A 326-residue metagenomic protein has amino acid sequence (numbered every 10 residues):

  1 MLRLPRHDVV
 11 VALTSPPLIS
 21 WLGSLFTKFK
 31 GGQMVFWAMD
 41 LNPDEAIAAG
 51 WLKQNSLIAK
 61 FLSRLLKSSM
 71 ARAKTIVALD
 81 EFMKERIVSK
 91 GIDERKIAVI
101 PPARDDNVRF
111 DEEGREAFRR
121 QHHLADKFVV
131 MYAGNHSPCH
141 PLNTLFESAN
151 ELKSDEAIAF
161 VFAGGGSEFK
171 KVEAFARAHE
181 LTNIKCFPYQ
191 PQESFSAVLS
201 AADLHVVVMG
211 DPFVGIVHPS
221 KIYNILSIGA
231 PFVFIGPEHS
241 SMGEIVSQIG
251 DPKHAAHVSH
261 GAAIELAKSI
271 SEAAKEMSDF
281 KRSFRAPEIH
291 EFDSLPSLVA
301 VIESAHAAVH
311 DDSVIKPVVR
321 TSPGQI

Functional and structural regions predicted by a protein language model:
H7-L41: An aromatic- and histidine-rich active-site surface loop
L18-W21, L25-F29, S56-A78: Membrane-proximal helix-turn-helix segments that form the acceptor-binding/catalytic region of lipid-linked
F82, I100-A103: Carbohydrate-associated surface elements
F110-H123: A short helix/loop element that forms part of the nucleotide-sugar donor recognition site in Leloir-type
L124-H140, F146-A149, V161: Conserved donor-binding/catalytic core segment of Leloir-type glycosyltransferases
H140, P188-V198, H205-L226, F232-E244: Nucleotide-sugar-dependent
V161-G164, K170-S196, G250: Nucleotide-activated donor-binding/catalytic signature segment of Leloir-type glycosyltransferases, i.e., the conserved
H260-E265, S278-H306: A charged, aromatic-enriched C-terminal amphipathic alpha-helix characteristic of glycosyltransferases across folds
